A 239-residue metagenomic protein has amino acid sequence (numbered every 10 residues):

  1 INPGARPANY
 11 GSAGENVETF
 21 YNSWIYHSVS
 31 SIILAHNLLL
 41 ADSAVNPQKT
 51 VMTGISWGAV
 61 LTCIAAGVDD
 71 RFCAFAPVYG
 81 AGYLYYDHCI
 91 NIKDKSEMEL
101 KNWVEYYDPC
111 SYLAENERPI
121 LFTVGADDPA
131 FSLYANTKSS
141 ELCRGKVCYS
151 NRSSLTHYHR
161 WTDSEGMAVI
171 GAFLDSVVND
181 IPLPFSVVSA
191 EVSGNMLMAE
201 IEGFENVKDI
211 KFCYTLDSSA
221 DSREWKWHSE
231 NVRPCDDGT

Functional and structural regions predicted by a protein language model:
I1-S30, G82-N91: Cap/lid segment of the alpha/beta-hydrolase catalytic domain
A13-S56: Gly/Ser-rich "nucleophile elbow"/oxyanion-hole loop immediately N-terminal to the catalytic nucleophile in hydrolases
L40, G54, A59-D70, F75: Short glycine-enriched nucleophile-adjacent loop and the immediately C-terminal alpha-helix near the catalytic center
M52-G54, V78, T123: Short beta-strand immediately N-terminal to the catalytic nucleophile in serine-hydrolase-like folds
Y86-E141: The feature captures the conserved acid-bearing segment of alpha/beta-hydrolase catalytic domains
P129-C148, E205, S218-A220: Active-site-adjacent alpha-helix of alpha/beta-hydrolase-fold enzymes
C143-R160: Catalytic histidine neighborhood in serine/cysteine hydrolases with alpha/beta-hydrolase-type architecture
A172-Y214, S229-G238: Surface beta-strand/loop "capping" patches
